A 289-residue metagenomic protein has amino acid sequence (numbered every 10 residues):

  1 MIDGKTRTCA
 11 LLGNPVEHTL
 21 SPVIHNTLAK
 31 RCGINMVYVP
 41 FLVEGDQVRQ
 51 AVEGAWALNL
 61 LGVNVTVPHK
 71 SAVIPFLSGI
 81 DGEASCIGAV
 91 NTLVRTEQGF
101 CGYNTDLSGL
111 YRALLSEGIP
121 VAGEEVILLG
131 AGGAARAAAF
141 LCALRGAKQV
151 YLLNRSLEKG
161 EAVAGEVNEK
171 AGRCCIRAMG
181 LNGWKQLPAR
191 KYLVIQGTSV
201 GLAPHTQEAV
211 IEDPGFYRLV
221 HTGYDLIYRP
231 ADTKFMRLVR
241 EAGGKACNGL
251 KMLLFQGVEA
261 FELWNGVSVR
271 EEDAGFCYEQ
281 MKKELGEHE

Functional and structural regions predicted by a protein language model:
I2-E117: Phosphate/diphosphate ligand-binding glycine-rich loop within oxidoreductases
G13, N104, G123-L144, N154-R155: Glycine-rich adenosine-cofactor-binding loop
T66-A72, G133, S199-L202, R229: Short glycine-rich anion-binding loops that position phosphate/pyrophosphate groups of nucleotides and phosphorylated
I119-E125, R218-L219: Short helix-loop-beta connector
L144-Q149, E241-K245: Conserved S-adenosyl-L-methionine
R145-A171: NAD(P)-binding Rossmann-fold cofactor-contacting core
G172-A246: Rossmann-like adenosine-cofactor binding region
T222, L226-E289: Adenosine-phosphate binding glycine-rich loop
